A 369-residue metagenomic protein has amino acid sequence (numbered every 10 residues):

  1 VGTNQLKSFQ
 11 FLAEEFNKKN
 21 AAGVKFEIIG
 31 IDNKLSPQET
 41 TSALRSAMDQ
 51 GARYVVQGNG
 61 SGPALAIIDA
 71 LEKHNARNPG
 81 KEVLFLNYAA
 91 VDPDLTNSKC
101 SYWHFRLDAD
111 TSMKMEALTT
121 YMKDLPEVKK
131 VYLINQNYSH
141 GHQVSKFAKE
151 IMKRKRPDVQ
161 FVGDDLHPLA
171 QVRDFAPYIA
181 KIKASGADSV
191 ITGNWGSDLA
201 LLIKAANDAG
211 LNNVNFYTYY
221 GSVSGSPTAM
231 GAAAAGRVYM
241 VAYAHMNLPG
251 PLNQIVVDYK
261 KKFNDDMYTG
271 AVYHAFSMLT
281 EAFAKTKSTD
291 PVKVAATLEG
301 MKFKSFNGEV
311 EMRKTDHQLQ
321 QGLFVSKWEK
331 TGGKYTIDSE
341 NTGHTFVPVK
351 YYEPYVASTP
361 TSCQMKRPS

Functional and structural regions predicted by a protein language model:
V1-Q10, I31-P37, N59-G60, I134-Q143 (+1 more regions): Extracytoplasmic "Venus flytrap"
G2-A22, F147-R154: Short, polar/charged alpha-helical segment
T3-K7, K19-L95, L107, H167-F175 (+1 more regions): Beta-alpha junction/loop-to-helix N-cap segments that form part of ligand/metal-binding clefts
A22, A284-T297: Short, charged, surface-exposed loops that flank catalytic or proteolytic processing sites
Q38-S42, D94, Y102-A209, A244-Q254: Extracellular/periplasmic Venus flytrap/periplasmic-binding protein
A47-S61, N78-Y88, K130-N135, G186-G196 (+4 more regions): Periplasmic-binding protein-like
S101, I203-A275, E281-T289, D338-P368: Extracellular/periplasmic periplasmic-binding protein-like sensory domains
K302, F306-S369: Solvent-exposed, acidic/polar segments of extracytosolic/periplasmic ligand-binding ectodomains
